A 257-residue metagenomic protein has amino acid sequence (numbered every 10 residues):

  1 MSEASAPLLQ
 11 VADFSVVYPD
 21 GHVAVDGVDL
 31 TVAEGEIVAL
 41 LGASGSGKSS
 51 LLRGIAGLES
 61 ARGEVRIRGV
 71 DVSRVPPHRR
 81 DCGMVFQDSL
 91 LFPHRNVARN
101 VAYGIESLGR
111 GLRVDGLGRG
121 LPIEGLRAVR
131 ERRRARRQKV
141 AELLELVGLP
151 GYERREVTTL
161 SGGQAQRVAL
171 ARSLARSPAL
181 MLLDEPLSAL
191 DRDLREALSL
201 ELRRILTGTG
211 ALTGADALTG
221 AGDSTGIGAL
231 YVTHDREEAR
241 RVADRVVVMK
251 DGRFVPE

Functional and structural regions predicted by a protein language model:
L9, A24-V25: Conserved structural motif at the start of ABC-family nucleotide-binding domains
L41-A43: The feature captures the beta-strand-to-loop junction immediately N-terminal to the Walker
G63-D71: Conserved ABC transporter NBD signature motif
D71, V114-Y152, R203-G210: Conserved ABC ATPase "signature" region
E156-L160, Q164: Conserved ABC ATPase signature
R176, E196, L200, T207: Conserved signature/switch motifs of ABC ATPase nucleotide-binding domains
M181-E185: Catalytic Walker B motif of ABC-type/P-loop ATPase nucleotide-binding domains
